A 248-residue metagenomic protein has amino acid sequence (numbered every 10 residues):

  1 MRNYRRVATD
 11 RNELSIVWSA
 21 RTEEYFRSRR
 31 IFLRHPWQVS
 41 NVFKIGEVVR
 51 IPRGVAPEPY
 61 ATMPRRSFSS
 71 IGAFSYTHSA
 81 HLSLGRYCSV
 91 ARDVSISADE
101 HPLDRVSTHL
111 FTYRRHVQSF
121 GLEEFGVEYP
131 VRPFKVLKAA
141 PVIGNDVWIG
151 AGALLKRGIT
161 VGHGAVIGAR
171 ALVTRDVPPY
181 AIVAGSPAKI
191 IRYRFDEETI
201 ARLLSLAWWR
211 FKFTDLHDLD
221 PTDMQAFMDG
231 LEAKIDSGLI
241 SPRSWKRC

Functional and structural regions predicted by a protein language model:
R2-S28, R34-H35, S40-N41, G46 (+2 more regions): C-terminal segments of enzyme domains that contribute to small-molecule binding surfaces
S40, K44-P57, T62-I159: Flexible, glycine/small-residue-enriched loop-and-beta-strand segment within the central core of proteins
E100, V177, Y193-R194: Conserved catalytic-core motifs of eukaryotic protein kinase domains, centered on the activation segment
W148, V166, I182-V183: Short-chain dehydrogenase/reductase
A151, A169, P179: Catalytic-loop Lys-Pro-X-Asn motif of eukaryotic-like protein kinases
G162, V166-G168, L172: A generic "structured core" feature
G162-H163, P178-Y180: Conserved catalytic segment of ABC-fold P-loop ATPases
P179, A184-P187: Acidic, glycine-centered active-site loop in nucleotide-sugar glycosyltransferases
